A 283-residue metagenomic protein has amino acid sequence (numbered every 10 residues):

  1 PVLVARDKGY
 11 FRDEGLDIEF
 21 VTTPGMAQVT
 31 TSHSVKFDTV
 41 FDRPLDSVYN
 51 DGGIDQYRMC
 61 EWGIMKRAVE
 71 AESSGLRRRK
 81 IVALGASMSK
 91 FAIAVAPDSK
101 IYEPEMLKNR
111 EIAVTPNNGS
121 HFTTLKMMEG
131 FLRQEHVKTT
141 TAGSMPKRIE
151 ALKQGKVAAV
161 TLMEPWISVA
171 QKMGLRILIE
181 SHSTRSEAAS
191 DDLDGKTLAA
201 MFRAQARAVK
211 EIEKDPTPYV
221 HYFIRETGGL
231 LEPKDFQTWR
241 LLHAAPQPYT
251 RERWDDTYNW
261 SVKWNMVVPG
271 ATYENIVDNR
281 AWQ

Functional and structural regions predicted by a protein language model:
P1-E135, T139-A142, A158, L178: Short, glycine-/small- and polar/acidic-enriched structural segments that line small-molecule recognition paths
D7, F41, L45, C60-I64 (+11 more regions): Stable alpha-helical elements in mature extracytoplasmic
R12, A68, L125-E129, K153 (+3 more regions): Class I S-adenosyl-L-methionine
W62, T139-E226: Pocket-lining segment of extracytoplasmic ligand-binding domains
G195-P269: Secondary-structure end/capping motifs
V262-Q283: Conserved C-terminal helix/tail region of periplasmic/extracytoplasmic solute-binding proteins
